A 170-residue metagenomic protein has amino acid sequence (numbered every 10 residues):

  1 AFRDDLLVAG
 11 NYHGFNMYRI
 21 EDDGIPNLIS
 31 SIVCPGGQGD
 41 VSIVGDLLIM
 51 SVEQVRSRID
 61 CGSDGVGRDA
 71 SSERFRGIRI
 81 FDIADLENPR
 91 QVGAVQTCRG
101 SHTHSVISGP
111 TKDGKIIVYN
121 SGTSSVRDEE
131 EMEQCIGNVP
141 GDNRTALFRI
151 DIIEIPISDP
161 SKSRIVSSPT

Functional and structural regions predicted by a protein language model:
A1-T170: Feature marking well-ordered beta-strand scaffolds used for ligand recognition
